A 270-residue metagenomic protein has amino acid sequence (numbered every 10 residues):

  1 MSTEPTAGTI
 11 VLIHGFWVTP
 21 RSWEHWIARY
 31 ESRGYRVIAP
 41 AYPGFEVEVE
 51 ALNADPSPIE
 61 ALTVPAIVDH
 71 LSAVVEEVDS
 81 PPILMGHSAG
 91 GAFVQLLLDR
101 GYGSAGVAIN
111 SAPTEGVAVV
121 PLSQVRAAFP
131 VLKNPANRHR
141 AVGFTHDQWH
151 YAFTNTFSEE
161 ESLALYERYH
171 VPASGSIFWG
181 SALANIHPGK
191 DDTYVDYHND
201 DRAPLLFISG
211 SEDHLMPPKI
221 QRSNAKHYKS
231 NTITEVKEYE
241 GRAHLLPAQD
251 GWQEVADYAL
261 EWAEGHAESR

Functional and structural regions predicted by a protein language model:
G15-V18, S88, S211-E212: Active-site glycine-rich loops that stabilize anionic/oxyanionic intermediates across multiple enzyme folds
E31-N53: Conserved alpha/beta-hydrolase
I83-V117: Conserved hydrolase catalytic core segment
G103-H139, W179-I186: Flexible "cap/lid" loop of the alpha/beta hydrolase fold
Q124-P172, S176: Helix-rich cap/lid subdomain of alpha/beta-hydrolase
D201, F207-S209, D213: Short beta-strand/loop motif that positions the catalytic acidic residue of the alpha/beta-hydrolase fold
H214-S223: Conserved alpha/beta-hydrolase "acid-adjacent" motif
I233-R270: Catalytic active-site module of serine/aspartate enzymes centered on a nucleophile-bearing elbow/loop
